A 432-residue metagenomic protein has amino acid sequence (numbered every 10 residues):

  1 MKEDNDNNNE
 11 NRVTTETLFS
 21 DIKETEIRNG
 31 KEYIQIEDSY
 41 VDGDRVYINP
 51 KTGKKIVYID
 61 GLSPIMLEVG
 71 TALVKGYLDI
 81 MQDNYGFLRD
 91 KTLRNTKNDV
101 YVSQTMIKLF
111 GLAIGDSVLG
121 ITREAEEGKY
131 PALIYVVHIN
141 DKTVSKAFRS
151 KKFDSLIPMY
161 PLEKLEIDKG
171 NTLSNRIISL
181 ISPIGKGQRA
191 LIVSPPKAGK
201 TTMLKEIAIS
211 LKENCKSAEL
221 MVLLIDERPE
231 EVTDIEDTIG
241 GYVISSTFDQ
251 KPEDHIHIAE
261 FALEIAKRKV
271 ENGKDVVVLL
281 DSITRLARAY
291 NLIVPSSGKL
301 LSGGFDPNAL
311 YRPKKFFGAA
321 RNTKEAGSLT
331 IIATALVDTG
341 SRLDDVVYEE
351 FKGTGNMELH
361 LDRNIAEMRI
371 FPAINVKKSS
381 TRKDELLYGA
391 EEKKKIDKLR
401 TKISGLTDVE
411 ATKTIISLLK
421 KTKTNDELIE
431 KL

Functional and structural regions predicted by a protein language model:
M1-K97, V102: Acidic low-complexity intrinsically disordered regions
M66-V74, L173-I177, A262-K267, F316: Phosphate-interacting basic helix/loop segments used at nucleotide- and nucleic-acid interfaces
L78-Q82, D90-T92, Q104, T122 (+13 more regions): Flexible glycine-/small-residue-rich
N95-Q104, D168-S174: Short, structured beta-strand/loop micro-motifs enriched in basic residues and often containing a Trp
M106-L119: Short nucleic-acid-contacting surface segments enriched for D/E, G, S/T with interspersed K/R
L112, T122-I192, A198: P-loop NTP-binding catalytic core
G199-T201, I207-L211, C215-L432: P-loop NTPase catalytic core
